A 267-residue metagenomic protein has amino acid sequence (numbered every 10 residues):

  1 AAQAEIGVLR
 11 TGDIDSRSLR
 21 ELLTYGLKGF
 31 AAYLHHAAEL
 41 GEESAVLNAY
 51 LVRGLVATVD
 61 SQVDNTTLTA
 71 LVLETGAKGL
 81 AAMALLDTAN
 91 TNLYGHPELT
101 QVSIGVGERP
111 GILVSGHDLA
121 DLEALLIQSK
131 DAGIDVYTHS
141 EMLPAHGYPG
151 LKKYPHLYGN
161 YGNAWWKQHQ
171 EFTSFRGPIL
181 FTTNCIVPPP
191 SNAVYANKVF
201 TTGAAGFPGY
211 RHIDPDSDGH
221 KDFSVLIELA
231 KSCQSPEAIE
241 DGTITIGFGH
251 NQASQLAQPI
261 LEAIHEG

Functional and structural regions predicted by a protein language model:
A1-G267: Metallocofactor- and cofactor-centric catalytic cores in central/energy metabolism, strongly enriched
